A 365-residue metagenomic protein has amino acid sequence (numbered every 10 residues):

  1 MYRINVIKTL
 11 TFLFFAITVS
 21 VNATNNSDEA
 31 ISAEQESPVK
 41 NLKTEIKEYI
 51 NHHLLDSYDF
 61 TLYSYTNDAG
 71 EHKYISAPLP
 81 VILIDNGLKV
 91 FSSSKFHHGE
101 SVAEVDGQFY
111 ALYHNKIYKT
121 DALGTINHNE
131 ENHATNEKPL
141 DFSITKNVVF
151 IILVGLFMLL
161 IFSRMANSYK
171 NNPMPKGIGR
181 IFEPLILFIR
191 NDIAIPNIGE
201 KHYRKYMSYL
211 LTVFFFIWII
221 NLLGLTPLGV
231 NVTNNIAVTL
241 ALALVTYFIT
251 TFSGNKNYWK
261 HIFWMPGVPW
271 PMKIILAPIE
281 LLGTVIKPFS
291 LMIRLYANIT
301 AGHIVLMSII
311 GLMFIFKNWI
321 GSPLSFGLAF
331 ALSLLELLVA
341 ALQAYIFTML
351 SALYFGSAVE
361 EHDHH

Functional and structural regions predicted by a protein language model:
M1-L10: Bacterial N-terminal signal peptides that target proteins for export
Y2, V21-P175: Perimembrane topogenic segments of multi-pass inner/organellar membrane proteins
I7, I144, N197-M207: Membrane-interface helix starts
T9-T18: Bacterial N-terminal signal peptides
A134-P139, I189-H202: Cytosolic juxtamembrane amphipathic/interface segments immediately preceding and feeding into a transmembrane helix
K146-M158, T233-T246: Alpha-helical transmembrane segments
L159-N197, N257: Hydrophobic transmembrane alpha-helix segments characteristic of membrane transport and insertion machinery
D192, M207, T212-F215, I219-T226 (+3 more regions): Hydrophobic alpha-helical transmembrane segments and adjacent short intramembrane/lumenal linkers of inner/organellar
